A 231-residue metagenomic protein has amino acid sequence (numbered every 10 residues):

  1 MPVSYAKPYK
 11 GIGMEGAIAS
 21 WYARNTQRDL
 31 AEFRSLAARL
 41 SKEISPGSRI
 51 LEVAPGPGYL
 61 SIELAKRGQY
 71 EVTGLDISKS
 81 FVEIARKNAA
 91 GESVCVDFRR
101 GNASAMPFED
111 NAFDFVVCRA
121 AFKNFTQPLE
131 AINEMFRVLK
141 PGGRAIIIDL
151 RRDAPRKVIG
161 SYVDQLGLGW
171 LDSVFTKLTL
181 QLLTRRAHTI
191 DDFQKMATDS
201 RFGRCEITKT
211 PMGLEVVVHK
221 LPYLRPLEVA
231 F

Functional and structural regions predicted by a protein language model:
M1-S45, E63: Conserved class I S-adenosyl-L-methionine
R49, G143-R144: Short glycine-centered segments of the SAM/dcSAM-binding site in methyltransferase folds
L51, P57-A105: Class I SAM-dependent methyltransferase SAM/SAH-binding core
S104-F115: A short acidic, Gly/Pro-enriched loop at the edge of an enzyme's catalytic core that lines a small-molecule cofactor
F115-Q127: A short SAM/SAH-binding and catalytic strip from SAM-dependent methyltransferases
L129-P141: A short glycine-rich, Lys/Arg-flanked "PGG" loop and its adjoining helix->strand segment in the class I
I148-S200, E206-T208, G213-V216: C-terminal alpha-helical "lid/dimerization" subdomain adjacent to the S-adenosyl-L-methionine
E215-F231: C-terminal lobe and adjacent flexible extensions of AdoMet/dcAdoMet transferase-like proteins
